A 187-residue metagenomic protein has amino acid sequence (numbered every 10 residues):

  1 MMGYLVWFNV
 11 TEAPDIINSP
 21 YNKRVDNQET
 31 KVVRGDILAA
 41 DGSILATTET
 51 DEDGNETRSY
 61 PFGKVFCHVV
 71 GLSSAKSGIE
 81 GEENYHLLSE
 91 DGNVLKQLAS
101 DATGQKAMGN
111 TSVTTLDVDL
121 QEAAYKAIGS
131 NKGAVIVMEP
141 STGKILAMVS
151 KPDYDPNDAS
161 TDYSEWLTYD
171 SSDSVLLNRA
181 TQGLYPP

Functional and structural regions predicted by a protein language model:
M1-E165, S174-V175, A180, L184: Periplasmic/cell-envelope proteins involved in peptidoglycan metabolism and beta-lactam response
D170-S171: Aromatic- and acidic-residue-enriched carbohydrate-binding clefts of CAZyme catalytic domains
